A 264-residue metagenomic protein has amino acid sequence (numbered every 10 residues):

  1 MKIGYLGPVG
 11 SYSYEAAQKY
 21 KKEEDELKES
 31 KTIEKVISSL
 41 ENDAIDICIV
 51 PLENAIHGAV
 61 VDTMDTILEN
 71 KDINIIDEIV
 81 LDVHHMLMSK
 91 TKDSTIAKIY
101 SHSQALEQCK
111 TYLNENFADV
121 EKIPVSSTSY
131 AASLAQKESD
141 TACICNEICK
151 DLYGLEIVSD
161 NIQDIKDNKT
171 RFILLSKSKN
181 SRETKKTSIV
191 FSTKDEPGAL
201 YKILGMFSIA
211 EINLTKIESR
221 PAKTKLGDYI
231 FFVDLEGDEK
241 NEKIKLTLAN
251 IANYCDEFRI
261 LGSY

Functional and structural regions predicted by a protein language model:
M1-Y264: Domain-level signature for soluble enzymes in the chorismate/prephenate branch of the shikimate pathway
